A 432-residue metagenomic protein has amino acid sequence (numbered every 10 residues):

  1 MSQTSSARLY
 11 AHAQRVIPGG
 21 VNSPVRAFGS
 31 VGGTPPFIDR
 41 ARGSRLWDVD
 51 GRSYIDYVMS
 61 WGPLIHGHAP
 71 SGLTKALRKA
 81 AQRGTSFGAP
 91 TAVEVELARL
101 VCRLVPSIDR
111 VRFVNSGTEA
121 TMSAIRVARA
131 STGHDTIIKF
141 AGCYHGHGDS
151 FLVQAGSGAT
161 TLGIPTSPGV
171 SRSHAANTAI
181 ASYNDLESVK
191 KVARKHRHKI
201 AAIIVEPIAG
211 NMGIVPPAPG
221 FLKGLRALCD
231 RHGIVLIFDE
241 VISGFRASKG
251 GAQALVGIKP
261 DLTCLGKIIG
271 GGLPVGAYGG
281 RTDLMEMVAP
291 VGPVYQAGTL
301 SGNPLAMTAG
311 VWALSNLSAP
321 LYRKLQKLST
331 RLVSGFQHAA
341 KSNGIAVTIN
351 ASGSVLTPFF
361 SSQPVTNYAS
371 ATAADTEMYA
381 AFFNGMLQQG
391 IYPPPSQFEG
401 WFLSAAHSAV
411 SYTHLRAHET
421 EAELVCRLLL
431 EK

Functional and structural regions predicted by a protein language model:
M1-R416: Conserved N-terminal phosphate-binding loop of PLP-dependent enzymes in the Aspartate aminotransferase
T413-T420, K432: Conserved small/polar residues in nucleotide/adenosyl-binding loops
V425-K432: Hydrophobic alpha-helical segments, chiefly the membrane-spanning helices and signal/signal-anchor peptides
